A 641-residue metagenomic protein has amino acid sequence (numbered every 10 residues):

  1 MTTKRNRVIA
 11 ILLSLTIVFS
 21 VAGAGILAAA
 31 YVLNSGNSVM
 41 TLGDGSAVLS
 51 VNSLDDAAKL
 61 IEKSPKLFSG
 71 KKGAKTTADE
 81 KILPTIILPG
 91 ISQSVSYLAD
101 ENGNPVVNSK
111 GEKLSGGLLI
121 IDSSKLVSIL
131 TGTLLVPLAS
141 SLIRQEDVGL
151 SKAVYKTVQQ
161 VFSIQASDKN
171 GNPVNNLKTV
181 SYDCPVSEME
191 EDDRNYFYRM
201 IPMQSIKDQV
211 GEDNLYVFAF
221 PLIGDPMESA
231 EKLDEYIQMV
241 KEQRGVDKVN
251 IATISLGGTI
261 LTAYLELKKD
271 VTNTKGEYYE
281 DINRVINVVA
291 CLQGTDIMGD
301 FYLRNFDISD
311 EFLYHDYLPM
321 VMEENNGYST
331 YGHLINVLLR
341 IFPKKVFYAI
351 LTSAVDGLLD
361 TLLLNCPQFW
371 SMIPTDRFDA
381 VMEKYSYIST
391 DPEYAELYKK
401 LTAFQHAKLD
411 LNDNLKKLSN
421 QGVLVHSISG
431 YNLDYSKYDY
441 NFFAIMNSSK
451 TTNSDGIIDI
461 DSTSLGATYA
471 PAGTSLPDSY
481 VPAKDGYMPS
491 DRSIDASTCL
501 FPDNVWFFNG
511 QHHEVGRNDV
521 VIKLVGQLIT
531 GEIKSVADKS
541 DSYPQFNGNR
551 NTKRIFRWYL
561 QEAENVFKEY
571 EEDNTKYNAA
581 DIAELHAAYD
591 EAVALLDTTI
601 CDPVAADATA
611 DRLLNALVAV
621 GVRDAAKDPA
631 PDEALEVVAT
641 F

Functional and structural regions predicted by a protein language model:
M1-I9: Short, Lys/Arg-rich N-terminal segment immediately upstream of the first membrane anchor
R5, L54, S151-Y155, P173-V174 (+11 more regions): Short amphipathic alpha-helical segments that mediate assembly, nucleic-acid/protein binding, or membrane association
L13, I17-V21: Hydrophobic core
A28-A30: Boundary at the C-terminal end of the N-terminal hydrophobic targeting segment
V32-A252, T259-L318, D434, S454-D461 (+1 more regions): N-terminal non-catalytic accessory region
D213-M227, V355-M446, P471: Alpha/beta-hydrolase fold catalytic core
L267, V271-N273, N283-Y398, H406 (+1 more regions): Alpha/beta-hydrolase
N551-F641: Beta-rich interaction/scaffold domains
